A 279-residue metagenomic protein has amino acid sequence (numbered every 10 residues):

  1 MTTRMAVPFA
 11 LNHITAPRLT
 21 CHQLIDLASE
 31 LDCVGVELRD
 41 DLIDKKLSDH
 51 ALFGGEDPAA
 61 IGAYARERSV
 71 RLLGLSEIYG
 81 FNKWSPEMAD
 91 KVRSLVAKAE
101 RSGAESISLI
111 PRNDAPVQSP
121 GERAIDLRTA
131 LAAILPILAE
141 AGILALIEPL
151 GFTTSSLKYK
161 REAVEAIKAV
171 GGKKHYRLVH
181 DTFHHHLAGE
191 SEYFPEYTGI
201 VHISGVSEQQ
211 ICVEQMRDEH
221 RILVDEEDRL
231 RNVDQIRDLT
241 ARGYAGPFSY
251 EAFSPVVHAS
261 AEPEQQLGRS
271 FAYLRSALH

Functional and structural regions predicted by a protein language model:
M1-S106, G172-H175, V206-V213, G268-H279: N-terminal pre-domain/capping segments
A6-F9, A133-E226: Acidic/histidine-rich catalytic cores of soluble enzymes
N12-A16, R39-I43, E77-G80, R112-D114 (+4 more regions): Active-site beta-loop-alpha junctions enriched in small/polar residues
H22-Q23, S29, P58-A59, A63-L72 (+3 more regions): Active-site acidic/histidine proton-transfer and metal-coordination neighborhood in alpha/beta enzyme cores
G35, S106, I200, G246-P247: Residues at the N-termini of beta-strands
S48-E56, E219-L230: A short acidic, glycine-rich active-site loop that binds or catalyzes chemistry on phosphate/adenosine moieties
E227-A241: A short, acidic, amphipathic alpha-helical segment used as a generic capping/interface helix at domain edges
S249-Q265: A short, acidic, flexible beta-alpha connecting loop/helix-capping segment that sits on the rim of active
